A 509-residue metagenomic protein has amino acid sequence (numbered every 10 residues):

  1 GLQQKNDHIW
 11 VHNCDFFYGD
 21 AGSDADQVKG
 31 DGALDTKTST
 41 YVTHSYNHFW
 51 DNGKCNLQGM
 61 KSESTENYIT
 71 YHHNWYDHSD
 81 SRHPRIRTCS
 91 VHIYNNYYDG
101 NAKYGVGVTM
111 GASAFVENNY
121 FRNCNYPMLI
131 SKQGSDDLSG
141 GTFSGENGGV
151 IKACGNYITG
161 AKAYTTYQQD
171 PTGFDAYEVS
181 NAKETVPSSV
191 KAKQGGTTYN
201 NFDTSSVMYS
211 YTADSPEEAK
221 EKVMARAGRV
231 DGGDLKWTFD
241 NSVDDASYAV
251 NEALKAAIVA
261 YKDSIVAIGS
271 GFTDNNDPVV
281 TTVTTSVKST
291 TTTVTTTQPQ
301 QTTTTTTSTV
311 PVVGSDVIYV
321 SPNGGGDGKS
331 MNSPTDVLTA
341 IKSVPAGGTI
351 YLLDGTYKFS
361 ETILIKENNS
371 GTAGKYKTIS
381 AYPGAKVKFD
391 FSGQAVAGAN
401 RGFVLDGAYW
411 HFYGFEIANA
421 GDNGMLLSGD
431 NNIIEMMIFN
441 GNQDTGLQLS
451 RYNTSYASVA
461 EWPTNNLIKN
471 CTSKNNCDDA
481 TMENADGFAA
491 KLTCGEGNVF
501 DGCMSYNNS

Functional and structural regions predicted by a protein language model:
G1, N332-T335, S370-N423, C477: Right-handed parallel beta-helix/beta-spiral solenoid domain characteristic of secreted/periplasmic
G1-Q3, S23-T36, D51-E63, H78-R82 (+8 more regions): Extracellular beta-strand/beta-solenoid scaffold signature
Q3, H12, F17, K37 (+28 more regions): Feature marks extracellular polysaccharide-active and adherence modules
Q3-N6, V11, K29, T38-S39 (+24 more regions): Parallel beta-helix/beta-solenoid
F121-T282: Long, contiguous C-terminal flanking segments immediately downstream of a protein's structured core
T281-T309: Extracellular mucin-like PTS domains
D316-I365: Acidic Gly/Asp/Thr-rich repetitive segments characteristic of extracellular carbohydrate-active and adhesion proteins
